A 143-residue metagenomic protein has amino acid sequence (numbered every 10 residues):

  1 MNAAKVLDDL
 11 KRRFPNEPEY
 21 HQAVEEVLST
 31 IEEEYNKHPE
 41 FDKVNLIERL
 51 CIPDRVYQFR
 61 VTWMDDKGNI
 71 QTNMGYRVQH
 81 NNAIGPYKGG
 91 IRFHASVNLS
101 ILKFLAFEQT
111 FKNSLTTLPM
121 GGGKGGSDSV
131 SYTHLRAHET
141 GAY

Functional and structural regions predicted by a protein language model:
M1-P18: Generic start-of-chain signal for non-secretory N-termini
P15-L28: Ordered core of a single globular domain
E40-K67: Structured beta-strand/loop patches that form or line metal/cofactor-binding pockets in enzymes
F59-D65, Q71-H80: Short beta-strand elements
H80-G90, N98-G123: ATP-dependent carboxylate/acyl-activation modules
G121-Y132: A glycine-rich phosphate/pyrophosphate-binding beta-strand-loop-alpha-helix module
T133-T140: Conserved small/polar residues in nucleotide/adenosyl-binding loops
